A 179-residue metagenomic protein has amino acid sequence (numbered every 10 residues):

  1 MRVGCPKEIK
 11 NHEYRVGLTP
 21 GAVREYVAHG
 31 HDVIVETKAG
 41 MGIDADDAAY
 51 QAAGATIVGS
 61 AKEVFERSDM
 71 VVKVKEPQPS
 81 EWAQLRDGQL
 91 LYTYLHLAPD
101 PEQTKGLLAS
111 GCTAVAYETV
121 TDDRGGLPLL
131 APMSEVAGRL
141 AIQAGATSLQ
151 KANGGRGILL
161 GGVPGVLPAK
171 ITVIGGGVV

Functional and structural regions predicted by a protein language model:
R2, E8, P79-K170: Glycine/serine-rich phosphate-binding loop and adjoining beta1-alpha1 elements at the start of nucleotide-handling
R2-G106, S110: An N-terminal-biased, well-structured beta-alpha scaffold segment characteristic of Rossmann-like dinucleotide-binding
G175-G177: Glycine-rich Rossmann-fold phosphate-binding loop(s) that bind the pyrophosphate of adenine dinucleotide cofactors
